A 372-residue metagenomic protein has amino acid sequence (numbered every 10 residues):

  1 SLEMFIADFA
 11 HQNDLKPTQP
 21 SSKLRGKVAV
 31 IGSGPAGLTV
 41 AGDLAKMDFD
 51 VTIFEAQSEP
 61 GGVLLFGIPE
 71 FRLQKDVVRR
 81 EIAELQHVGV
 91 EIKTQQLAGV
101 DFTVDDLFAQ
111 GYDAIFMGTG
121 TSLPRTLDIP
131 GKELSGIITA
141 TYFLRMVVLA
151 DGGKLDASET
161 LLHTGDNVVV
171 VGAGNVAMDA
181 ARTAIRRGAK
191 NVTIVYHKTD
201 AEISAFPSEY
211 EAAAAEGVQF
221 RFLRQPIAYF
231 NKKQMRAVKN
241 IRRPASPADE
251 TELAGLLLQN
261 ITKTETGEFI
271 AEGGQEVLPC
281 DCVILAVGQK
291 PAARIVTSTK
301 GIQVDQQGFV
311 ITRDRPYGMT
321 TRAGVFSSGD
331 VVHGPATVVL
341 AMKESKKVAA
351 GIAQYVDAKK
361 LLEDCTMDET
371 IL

Functional and structural regions predicted by a protein language model:
L2-S22, R80-V100, P124-R187, D305-T321: Glycine-rich dinucleotide-binding loop and its adjacent helix/turn
S22-K23, K27-I31, R79-I129, A228-R243 (+3 more regions): Feature captures the FAD/FMN-dependent oxidoreductase FAD-binding
K27-T52, A177-I185: N-terminal Rossmann-like FAD-binding beta1-loop-alpha1 element of flavoenzymes
G34-P35, E59, G174-V176, V331-V332: Residue-level detector of alpha-helix initiation sites
D50-I53, Q57-V88, I92, A181-A228 (+2 more regions): Rossmann-like dinucleotide-binding cores of NAD(P)H-dependent redox enzymes
E133-G165, N240, A245, T264-P335: FAD-site-proximal beta/loop scaffold in flavoenzymes
L161-K198, Y229, E268-A271, E276-C282 (+5 more regions): Long hydrophobic segments that form regular secondary structure
S328-L362: A conserved FAD-binding loop/helix module that cradles the flavin
